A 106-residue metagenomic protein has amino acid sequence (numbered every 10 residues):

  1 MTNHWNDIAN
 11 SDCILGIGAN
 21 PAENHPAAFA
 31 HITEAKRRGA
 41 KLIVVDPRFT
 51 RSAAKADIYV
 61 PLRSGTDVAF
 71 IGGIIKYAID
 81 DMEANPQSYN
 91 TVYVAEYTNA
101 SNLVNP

Functional and structural regions predicted by a protein language model:
M1-G16: Glycine-rich oxoanion-binding loops at beta->alpha junctions
N3-W5, H31-T33, V60: A generic local secondary-structure boundary/capping motif
D7, E34, R51-S52: Hydrophobic/aromatic ligand-binding patch that stacks against planar heteroaromatic rings of cofactors or nucleotides
N10, H31, G73, Y77: Alpha-helical scaffold segments in soluble metabolic enzymes
P21-A30: Glycine/threonine-rich flexible loop motifs
A35-L42: A short helix->loop->beta-strand "cap" motif at the edges of active sites that frequently abuts
G39, R48-P106: Long, well-ordered, tryptophan-enriched scaffold segments
